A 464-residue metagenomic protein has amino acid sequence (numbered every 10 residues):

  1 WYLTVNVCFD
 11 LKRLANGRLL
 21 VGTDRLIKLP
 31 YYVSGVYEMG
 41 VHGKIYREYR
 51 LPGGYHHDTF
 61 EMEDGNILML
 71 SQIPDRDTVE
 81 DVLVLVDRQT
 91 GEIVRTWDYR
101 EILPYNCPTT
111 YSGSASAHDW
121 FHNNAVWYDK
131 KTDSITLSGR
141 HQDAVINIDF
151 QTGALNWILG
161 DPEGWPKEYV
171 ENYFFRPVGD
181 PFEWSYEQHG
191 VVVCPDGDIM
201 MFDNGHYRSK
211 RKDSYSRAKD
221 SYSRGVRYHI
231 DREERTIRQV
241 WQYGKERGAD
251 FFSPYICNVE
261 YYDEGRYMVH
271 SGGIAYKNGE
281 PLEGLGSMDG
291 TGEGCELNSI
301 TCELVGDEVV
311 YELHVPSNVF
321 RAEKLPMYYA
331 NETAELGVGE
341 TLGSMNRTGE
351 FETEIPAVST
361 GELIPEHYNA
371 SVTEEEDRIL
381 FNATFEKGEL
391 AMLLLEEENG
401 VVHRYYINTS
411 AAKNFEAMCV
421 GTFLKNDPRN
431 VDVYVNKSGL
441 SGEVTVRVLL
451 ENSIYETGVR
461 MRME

Functional and structural regions predicted by a protein language model:
W1-E464: Histidine-/acidic-rich catalytic cores in large beta-rich domains
